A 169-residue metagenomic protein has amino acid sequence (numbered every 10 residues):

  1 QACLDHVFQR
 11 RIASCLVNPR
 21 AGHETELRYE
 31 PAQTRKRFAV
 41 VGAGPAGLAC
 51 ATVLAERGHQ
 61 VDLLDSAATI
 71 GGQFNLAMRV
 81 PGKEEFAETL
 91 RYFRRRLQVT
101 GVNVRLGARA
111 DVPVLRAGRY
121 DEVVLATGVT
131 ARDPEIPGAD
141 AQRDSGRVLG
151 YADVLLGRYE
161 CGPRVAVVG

Functional and structural regions predicted by a protein language model:
Q1-R35: Cysteine-cluster motifs in flexible loop/terminal segments that predominantly coordinate metals
N18-P31, R95-R96, V104-L106, T127 (+1 more regions): Glycine-rich dinucleotide-binding loop and its adjacent helix/turn
T34-A46, P163-G169: Beta1/beta-strand and adjacent pyrophosphate-binding region of the FAD-binding site in flavoprotein oxidoreductases
V40-N103: Beta1-alpha1 glycine-rich phosphate/pyrophosphate-binding loop at the start of Rossmann-like nucleotide-binding domains
A51, E84-R91, R105-A110, R116-E122 (+1 more regions): Catalytic cores of nucleotide-enabled group-transfer and carboxylate-activating enzymes in metabolic and assembly-line
L64, Y120-G128, V168: Short hydrophobic core segments
R79-K83, V123, Q142: Short, hinge-like loop/turn segments at secondary-structure boundaries
